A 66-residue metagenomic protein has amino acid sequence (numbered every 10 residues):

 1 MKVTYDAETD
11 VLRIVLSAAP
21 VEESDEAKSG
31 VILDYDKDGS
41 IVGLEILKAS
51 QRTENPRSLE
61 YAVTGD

Functional and structural regions predicted by a protein language model:
M1-D66: Small, basic N-terminal interaction modules of short regulatory proteins
